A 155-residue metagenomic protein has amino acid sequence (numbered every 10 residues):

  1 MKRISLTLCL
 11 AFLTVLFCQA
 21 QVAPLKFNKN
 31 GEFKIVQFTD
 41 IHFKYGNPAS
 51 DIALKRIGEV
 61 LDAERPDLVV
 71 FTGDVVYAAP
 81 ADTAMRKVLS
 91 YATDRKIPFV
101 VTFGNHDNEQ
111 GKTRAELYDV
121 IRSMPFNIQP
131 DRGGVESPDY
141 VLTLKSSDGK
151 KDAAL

Functional and structural regions predicted by a protein language model:
M1-I4: Positively charged n-region of N-terminal signal peptides that target proteins for export
T7, Y45, A79, E109-K112: Hydrophobic positions within alpha-helical membrane elements
T7-L16: Bacterial N-terminal signal peptides
L13-T14, D51, M85, A115: Single-residue recognition of alpha-helix boundary sites
A20-K87: N-terminal active-site segment of His-dependent metallophosphoesterases
R86-L155: Extended active-site neighborhood of metal-dependent phosphoesterases/phosphodiesterases
